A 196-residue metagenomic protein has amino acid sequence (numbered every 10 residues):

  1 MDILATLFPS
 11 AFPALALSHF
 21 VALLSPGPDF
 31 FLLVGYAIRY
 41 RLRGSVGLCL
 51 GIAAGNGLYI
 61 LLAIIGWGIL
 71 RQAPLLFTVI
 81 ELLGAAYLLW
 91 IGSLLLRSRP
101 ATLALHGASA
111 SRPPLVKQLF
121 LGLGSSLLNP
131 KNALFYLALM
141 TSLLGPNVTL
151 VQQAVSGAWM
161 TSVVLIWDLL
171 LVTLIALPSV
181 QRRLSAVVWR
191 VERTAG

Functional and structural regions predicted by a protein language model:
D2-T78, A138-S156, M160: Juxtamembrane transmembrane-helix termini in multi-pass membrane transport proteins
P13-S18, A86-L89, F120-G124, V155: Short alpha-helical transmembrane interface motifs in multi-pass membrane proteins
F20, L24, G57-L58, S93 (+3 more regions): Hydrophobic/aromatic residues within the transmembrane alpha-helices of Major Facilitator Superfamily
D29, G55, Y59-W67, L88-L94 (+2 more regions): Alpha-helical transmembrane segments and their lipid-water interface positions in multi-pass membrane proteins
L42-I52, P113-L128: Alpha-helical transmembrane segments of integral membrane proteins, especially early/N-terminal helices
A73-L103, W159-M160, V164-L169, R182-G196: Selective transmembrane alpha-helices of multi-pass membrane proteins
A85, L128-A138, A195-G196: Core segments of transmembrane alpha-helices that mediate helix-helix packing or line hydrophobic substrate/ligand
L96-S125, A176, R183-S185: Cytosolic-biased juxtamembrane loops and peripheral soluble domains of multi-pass membrane proteins
